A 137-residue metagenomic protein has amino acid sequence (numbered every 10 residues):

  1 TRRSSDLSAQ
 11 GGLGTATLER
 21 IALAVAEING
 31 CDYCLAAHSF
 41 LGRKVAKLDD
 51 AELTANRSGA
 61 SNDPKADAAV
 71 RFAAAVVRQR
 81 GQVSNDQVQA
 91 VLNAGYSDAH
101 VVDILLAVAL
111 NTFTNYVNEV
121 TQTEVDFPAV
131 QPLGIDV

Functional and structural regions predicted by a protein language model:
R2-V137: Hydrophobic alpha-helical segments
